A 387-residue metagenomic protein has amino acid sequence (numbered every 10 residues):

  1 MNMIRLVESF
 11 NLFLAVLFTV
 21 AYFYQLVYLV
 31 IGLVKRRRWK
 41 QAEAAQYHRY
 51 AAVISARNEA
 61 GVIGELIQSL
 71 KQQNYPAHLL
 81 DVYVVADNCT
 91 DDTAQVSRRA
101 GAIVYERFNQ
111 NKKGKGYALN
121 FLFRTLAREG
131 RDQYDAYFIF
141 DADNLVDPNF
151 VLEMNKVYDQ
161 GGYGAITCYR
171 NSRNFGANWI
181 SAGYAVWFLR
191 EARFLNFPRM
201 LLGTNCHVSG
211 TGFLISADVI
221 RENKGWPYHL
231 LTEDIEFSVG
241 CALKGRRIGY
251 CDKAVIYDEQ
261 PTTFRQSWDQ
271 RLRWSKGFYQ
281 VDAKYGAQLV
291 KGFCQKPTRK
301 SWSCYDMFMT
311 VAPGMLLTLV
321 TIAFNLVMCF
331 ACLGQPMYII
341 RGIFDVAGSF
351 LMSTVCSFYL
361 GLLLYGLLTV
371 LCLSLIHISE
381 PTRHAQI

Functional and structural regions predicted by a protein language model:
M1-Q46, L362-L373: N-terminal membrane-anchoring/stem segments of glycan-assembly enzymes
V30, A42-A44, M309-S379, R383: Membrane-embedded multi-pass helical conduit in multi-pass membrane proteins, especially envelope-biosynthetic
H48-A51, D81, E236: Cell-envelope/extracellular polymer assembly enzymes that use nucleotide-activated donors
G64, D91-R98, E106, N149: Acidic helix N-cap motif at the loop->helix transition within catalytic regions of sugar-transfer enzymes
Q68-L79: Short, acidic, metal-binding catalytic loop of nucleotide-sugar glycosyltransferases
A86-A94, N109-N111, L145: A conserved acidic beta->alpha catalytic loop
F108, K112-R131, P148-L231, L272 (+1 more regions): Long helical/loop segments within the catalytic core of UDP-sugar-dependent glycosyltransferases, especially the large
R131-L145: Short beta-strand-to-loop acidic/aromatic patch adjacent to the donor-nucleotide binding site
